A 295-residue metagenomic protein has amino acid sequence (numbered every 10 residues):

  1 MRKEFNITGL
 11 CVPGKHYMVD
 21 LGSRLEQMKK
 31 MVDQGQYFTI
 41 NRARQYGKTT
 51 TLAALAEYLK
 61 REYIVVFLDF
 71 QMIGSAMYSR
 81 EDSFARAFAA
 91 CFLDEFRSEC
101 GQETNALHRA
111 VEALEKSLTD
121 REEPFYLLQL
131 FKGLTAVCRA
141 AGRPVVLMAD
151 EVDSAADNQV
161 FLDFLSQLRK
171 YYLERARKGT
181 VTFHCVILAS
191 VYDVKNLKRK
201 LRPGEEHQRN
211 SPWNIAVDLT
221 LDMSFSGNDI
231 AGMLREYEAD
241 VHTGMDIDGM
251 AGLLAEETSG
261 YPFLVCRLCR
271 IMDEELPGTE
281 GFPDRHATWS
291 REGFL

Functional and structural regions predicted by a protein language model:
M1-Q36, V194: A short, basic N-terminal segment
M1-Y17, T104-A110, L114-S117, R121 (+4 more regions): Defense-system signaling and execution modules centered on TIR/cGAS-STING-like, death/scaffold domains and their
G9-L10, S154-E257, I271-L295: The catalytic "switch" region of P-loop NTPases
M18-L21, L127-L128, G244-I247: A conditional alpha-helix N-cap/helix-loop micro-motif detector
L21, T49, Y261: Short, conserved phosphate/pyrophosphate- and ester-handling motifs at nucleotide-, phospho-/glycolipid
K30, Q34-Y46, T50-F164, T182-H184 (+1 more regions): P-loop NTPase nucleotide-binding core
T258-R270: The conserved phosphate-sensing helix
